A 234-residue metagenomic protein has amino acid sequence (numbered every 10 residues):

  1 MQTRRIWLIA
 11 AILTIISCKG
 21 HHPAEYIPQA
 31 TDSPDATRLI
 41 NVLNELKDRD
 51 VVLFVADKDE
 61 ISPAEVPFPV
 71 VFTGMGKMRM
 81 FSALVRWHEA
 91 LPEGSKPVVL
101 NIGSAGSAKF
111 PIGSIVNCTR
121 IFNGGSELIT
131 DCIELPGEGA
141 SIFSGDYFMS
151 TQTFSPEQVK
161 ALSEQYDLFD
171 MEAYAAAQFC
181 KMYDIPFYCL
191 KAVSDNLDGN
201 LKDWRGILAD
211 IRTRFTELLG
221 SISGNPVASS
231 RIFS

Functional and structural regions predicted by a protein language model:
M1-Q2: N-terminal secretory signal peptides that target proteins for export/translocation
W7-L8: N-terminal export leaders
I16-S17: C-terminal motif of bacterial Sec signal peptides marking the signal peptidase cleavage site
H21, Y26-A36, I40-L46, K58-S234: Glycine-rich phosphate- or other oxyanion-binding loops that anchor nucleotides, phosphorylated ligands
D48-V52: Extreme N-terminal starter segment of soluble prokaryotic enzymes
